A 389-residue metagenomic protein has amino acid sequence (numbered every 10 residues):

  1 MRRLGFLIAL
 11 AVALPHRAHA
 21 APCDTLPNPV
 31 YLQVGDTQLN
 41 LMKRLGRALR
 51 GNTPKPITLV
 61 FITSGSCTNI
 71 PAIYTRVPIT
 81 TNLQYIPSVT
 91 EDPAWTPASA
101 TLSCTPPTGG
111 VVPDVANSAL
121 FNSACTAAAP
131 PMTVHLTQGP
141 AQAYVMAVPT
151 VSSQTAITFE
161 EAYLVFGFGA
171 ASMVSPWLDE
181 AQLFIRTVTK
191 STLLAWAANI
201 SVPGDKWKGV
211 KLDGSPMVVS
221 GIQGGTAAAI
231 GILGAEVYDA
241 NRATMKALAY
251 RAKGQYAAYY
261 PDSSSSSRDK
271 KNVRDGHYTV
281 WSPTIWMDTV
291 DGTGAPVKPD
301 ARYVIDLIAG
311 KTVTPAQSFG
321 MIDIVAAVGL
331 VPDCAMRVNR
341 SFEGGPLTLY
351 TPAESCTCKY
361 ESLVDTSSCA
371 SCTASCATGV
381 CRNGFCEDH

Functional and structural regions predicted by a protein language model:
G5-A13: Bacterial N-terminal signal peptides
L14-A20: Sec/Tat signal peptide C-region and signal peptidase I cleavage site
A20-H389: Flexible loop/hinge segments at secondary-structure junctions
